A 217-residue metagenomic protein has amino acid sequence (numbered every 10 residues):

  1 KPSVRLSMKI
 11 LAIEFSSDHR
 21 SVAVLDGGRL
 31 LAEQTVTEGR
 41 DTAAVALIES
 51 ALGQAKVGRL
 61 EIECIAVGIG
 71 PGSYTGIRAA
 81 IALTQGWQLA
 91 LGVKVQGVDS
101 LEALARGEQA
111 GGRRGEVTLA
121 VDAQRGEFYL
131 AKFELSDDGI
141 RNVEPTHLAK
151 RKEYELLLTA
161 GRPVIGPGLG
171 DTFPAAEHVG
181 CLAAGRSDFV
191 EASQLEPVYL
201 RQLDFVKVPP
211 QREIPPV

Functional and structural regions predicted by a protein language model:
V4-R29, R40-T42, Q96-V217: Oxyanion-binding and handling regions
T35-T37: Surface loop/turn motifs at the tips and blade-to-blade linkers of beta-strand repeat domains
I48-C64, L157-R162: Phosphate/pyrophosphate-binding loops at sites that engage ATP/ADP/AMP, CoA/4′-phosphopantetheine, polyphosphate
E49-S50, Q85, L89, C181-G185: Short glycine/serine- and small hydrophobic-enriched flexible loop segments
C64-V95: DPxDG-like acidic metal-binding loop motif
